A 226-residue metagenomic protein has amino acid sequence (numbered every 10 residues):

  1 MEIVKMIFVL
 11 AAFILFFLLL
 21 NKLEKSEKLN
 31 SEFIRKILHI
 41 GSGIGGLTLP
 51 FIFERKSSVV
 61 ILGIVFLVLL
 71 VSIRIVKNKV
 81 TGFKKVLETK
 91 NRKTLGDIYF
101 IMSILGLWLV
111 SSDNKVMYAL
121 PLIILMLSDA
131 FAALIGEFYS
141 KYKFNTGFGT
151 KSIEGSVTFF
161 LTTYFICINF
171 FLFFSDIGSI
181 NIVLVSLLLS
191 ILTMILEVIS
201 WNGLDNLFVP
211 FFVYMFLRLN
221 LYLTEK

Functional and structural regions predicted by a protein language model:
M1-A11: Hydrophobic transmembrane alpha-helical segments in integral membrane proteins
I3-V4, L18-V59, V71-I166, F173 (+1 more regions): Interhelical loop and helix-boundary elements at the membrane-water interface of polytopic inner-membrane proteins
F13-F16: Glycine/aspartate-rich loop-and-adjacent alpha/beta segment that forms the canonical ThDP
G63-I64: Eukaryotic helix-linker segments that join adjacent hydrophobic helices
L67-L69: A short structural micro-motif
F173-I180, K226: Alpha-helical transmembrane bundle and helix-membrane interface signal in multi-pass integral membrane proteins
